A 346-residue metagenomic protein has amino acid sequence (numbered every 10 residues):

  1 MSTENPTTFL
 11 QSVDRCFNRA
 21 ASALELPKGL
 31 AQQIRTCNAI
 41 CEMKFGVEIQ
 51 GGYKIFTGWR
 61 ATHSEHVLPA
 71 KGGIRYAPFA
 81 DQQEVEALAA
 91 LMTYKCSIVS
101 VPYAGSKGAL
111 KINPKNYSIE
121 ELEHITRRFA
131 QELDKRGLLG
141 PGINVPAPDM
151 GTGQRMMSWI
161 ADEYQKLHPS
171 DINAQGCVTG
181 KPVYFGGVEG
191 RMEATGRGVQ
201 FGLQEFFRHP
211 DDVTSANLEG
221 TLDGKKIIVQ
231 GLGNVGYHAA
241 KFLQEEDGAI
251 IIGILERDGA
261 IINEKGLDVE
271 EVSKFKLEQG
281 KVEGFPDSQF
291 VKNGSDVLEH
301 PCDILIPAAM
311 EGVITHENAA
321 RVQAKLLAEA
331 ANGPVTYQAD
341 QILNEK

Functional and structural regions predicted by a protein language model:
M1-A194, Q200-G202, F206-F207: N-terminal ligand-binding/catalytic initiation module
F56-W59, Q230, H238, I252-R257 (+2 more regions): Generic beta-strand/beta-sheet core signal
D134, Q244, N344-E345: Anion (oxyanion) recognition and catalysis
T152-G153, R208, V235-Y237, G259-N263 (+2 more regions): Flexible loop/turn segments at secondary-structure boundaries
G190-E299: Glycine-rich phosphate/diphosphate-binding loop of Rossmann-like nucleotide-binding domains
H300-P301, Q323: Alpha-helix C-terminal capping/helix-to-coil transition sites in glycosyltransferase folds
D303-I304, L326: Short, Asp-centered acidic motifs that coordinate Mg2+ and/or phosphate in catalytic or ligand-binding sites
A309-K346: Rossmann-fold NAD(P)-binding glycine/threonine-rich loop
